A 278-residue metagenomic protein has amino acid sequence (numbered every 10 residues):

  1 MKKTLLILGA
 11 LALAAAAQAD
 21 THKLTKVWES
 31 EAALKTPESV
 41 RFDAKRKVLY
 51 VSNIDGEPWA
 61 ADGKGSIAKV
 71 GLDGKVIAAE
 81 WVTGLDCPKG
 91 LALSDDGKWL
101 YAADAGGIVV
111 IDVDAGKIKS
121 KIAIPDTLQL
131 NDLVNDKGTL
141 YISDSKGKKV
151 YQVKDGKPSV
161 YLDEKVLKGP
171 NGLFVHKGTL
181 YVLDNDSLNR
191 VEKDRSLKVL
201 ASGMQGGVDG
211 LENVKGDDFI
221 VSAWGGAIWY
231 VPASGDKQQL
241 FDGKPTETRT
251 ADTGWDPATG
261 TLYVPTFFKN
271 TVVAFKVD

Functional and structural regions predicted by a protein language model:
G9-Q18: Hydrophobic h-region of N-terminal signal peptides that target proteins for export in Gram-negative bacteria
L24-E31, K75-V82, K117-A123, K157-E164 (+2 more regions): A short beta-strand motif characteristic of beta-propeller blades
A33-R46, D62-K64, T83-K98, P125-Y141 (+5 more regions): Beta-rich, blade/repeat-based domains predominating in secreted/periplasmic proteins but also intracellular
D55-W59, G107, G147-K149, S187-N189 (+1 more regions): Short glycine/acidic-enriched loop and turn motifs that connect beta-strands
P58-K64, A103, S143-K146, L183 (+1 more regions): Short, solvent-exposed loop/turn segments at conserved positions within beta-propeller repeat blades
A68, V109-V110, K149-Y151, N189-R190 (+2 more regions): WD40 beta-propeller blade core
V70-K75, D112-K117, V153-K157, E192-S196 (+2 more regions): Short loop/turn segments that connect beta-strands within beta-propeller blades
D252-D278: Blade-level signature of beta-propeller repeat domains, shared across WD40, Kelch, NHL, RCC1 and BNR/Asp-box propellers
